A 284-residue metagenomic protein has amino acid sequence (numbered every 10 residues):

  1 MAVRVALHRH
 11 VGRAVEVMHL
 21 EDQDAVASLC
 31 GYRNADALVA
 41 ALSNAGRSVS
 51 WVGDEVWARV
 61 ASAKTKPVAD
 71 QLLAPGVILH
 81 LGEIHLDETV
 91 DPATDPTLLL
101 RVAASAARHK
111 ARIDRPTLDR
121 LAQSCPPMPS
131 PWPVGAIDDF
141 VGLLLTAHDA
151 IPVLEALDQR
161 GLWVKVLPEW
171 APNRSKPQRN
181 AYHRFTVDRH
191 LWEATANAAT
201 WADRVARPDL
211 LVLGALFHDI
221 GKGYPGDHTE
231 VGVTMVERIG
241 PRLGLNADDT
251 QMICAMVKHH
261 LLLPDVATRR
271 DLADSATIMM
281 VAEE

Functional and structural regions predicted by a protein language model:
M1-A181: Non-catalytic interface/linker regions that flank or bridge core catalytic/transmembrane domains
A2, G12, S28-G31, T186 (+1 more regions): Divalent metal-dependent catalytic cores for phosphoryl transfer on phosphate-bearing substrates
L7, W57, K110, A198 (+3 more regions): Generic helix-packing signal
G135-G214, G223-T229, T234-M235, K258: Long, K/E/R/D-enriched contiguous segments that form extended
